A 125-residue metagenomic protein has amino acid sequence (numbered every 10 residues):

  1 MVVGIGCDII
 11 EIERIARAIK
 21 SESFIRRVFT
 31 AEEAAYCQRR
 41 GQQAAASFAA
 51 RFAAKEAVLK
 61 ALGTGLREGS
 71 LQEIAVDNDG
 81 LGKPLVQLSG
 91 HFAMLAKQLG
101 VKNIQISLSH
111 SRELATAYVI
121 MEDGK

Functional and structural regions predicted by a protein language model:
M1-K125: Core catalytic alpha/beta fold that binds nucleotide/phospho-ligands
